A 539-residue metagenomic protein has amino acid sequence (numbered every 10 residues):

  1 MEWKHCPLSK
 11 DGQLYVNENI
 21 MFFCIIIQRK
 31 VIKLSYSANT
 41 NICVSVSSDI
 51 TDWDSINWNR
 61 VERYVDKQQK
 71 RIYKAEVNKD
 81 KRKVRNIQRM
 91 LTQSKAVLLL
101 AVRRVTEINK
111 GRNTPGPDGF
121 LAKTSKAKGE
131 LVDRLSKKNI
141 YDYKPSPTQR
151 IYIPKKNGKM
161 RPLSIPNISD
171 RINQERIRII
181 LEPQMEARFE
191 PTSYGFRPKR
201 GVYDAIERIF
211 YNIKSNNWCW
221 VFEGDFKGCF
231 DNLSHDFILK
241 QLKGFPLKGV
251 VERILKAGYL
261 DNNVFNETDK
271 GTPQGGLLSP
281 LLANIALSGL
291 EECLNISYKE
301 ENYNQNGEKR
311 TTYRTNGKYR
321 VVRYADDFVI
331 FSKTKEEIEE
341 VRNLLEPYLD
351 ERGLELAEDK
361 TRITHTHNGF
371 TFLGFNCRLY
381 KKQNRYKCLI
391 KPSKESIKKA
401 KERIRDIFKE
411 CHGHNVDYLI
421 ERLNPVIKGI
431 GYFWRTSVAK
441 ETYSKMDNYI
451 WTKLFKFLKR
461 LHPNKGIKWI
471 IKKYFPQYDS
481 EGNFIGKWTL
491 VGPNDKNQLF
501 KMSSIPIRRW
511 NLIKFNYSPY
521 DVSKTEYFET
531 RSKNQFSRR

Functional and structural regions predicted by a protein language model:
M1-L131: Non-catalytic, polymerase-adjacent accessory regions of viral genome-replication enzymes
A101-V105, D133-K159, I168, I172-L181 (+2 more regions): Reverse-transcriptase-like RNA-dependent polymerase core
R134, P147, R188-T192, R197 (+1 more regions): Conserved polymerase palm-domain catalytic core
P162, E267-G271, L389, R405-L419 (+1 more regions): Short, solvent-exposed helix-loop connector elements
R352-N415, E421, K428: A conserved non-catalytic segment of reverse transcriptases and RNA-directed RNA polymerases corresponding to the late
L419-K465, K473: Non-catalytic, peripheral interaction segments enriched in hydrophobic/basic residues
K453, L458-R539: Extended C-terminal regions of large enzymes
